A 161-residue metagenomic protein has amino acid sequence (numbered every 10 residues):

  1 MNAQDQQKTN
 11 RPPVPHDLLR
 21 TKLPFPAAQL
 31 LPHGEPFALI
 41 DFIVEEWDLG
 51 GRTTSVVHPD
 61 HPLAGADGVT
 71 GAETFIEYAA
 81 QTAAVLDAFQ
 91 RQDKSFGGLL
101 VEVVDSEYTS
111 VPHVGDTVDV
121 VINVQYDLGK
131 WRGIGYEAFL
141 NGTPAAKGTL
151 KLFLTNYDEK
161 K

Functional and structural regions predicted by a protein language model:
N2-A28, A146-K161: Segments adjacent to and within acyl-thioester-processing domains across lipid and secondary-metabolism enzymes
A3, L18-T21, V85-V121, K147: Hydrophobic beta-strand-centered segment that forms part of the acyl-chain substrate-binding groove
P26-L31, E107-V111: Short boundary/loop segments of OB/S1/cold-shock single-stranded nucleic-acid-binding domains
G34-T70: Catalytic strand-loop segment that frames the active site of acyl-thioester-processing enzymes
A38, D48-R52, T117-D119, G133 (+1 more regions): Intrinsic-disorder/low-complexity, polar/charged segments enriched in Ser/Thr/Lys/Arg/Asp/Glu/Gln
I43, D105-T143: Hydrophobic beta-sheet segments that form the core/acyl-binding groove of ACP/CoA-dependent acyl-chain-processing
V57-H61, Y126, L140-G142, L152-L154: Beta-strand elements of well-folded, non-transmembrane domains
D67-V85, L100: Compact, glycine-rich, soluble single-domain proteins
